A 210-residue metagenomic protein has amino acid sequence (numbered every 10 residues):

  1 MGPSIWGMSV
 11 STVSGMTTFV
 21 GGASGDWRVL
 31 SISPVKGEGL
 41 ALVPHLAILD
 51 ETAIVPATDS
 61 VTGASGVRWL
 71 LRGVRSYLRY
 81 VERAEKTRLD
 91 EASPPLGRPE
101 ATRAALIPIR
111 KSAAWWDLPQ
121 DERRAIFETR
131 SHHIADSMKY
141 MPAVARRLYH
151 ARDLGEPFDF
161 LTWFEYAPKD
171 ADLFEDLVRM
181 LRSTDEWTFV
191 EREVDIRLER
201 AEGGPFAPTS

Functional and structural regions predicted by a protein language model:
M1-A143, P168-D172, A201-S210: Short S/T/G/P-rich N-terminal loop/turn motif that feeds into the first structured element of a domain
R98-A101, D153-P157: Short, flexible turn/loop "capping" segments at secondary-structure junctions
P142-H150: Short, surface-exposed recognition loops or helix-turn segments adjacent to catalytic cores
R147, L154, F158, W163-S210: Alpha-helical oligomerization segments
